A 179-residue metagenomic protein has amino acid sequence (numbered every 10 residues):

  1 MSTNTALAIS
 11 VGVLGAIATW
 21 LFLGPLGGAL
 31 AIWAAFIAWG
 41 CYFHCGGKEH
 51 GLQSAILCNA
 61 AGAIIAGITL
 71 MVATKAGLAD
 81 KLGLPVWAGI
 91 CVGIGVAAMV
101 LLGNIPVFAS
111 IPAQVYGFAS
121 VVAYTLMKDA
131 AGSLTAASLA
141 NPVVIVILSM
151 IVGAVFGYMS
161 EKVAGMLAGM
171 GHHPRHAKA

Functional and structural regions predicted by a protein language model:
M1-G47, P142-V146, G153-A164, A179: Alpha-helical transmembrane segments and their membrane-interface boundaries that form or gate the permeation pathway
V11-G24, N59, A63-K75, V92-N104 (+2 more regions): Transmembrane alpha-helical segments of multi-pass membrane transport proteins and ion-pumping complexes
G12, A16, G27-G47, G93-A97 (+1 more regions): Pore- and pathway-forming membrane helices of multi-pass small-molecule/ion transporters and channels
I32-T74: Alpha-helical membrane segments and adjacent membrane-interface helices in multi-pass membrane proteins
L52-A61, P85-A88, F108-G117: Cytoplasmic-side transmembrane-helix entry/capping segments in multi-pass membrane proteins
K75-L82, D129-A140: Membrane-interface helix termini and inter-helical loops of multi-pass transporters
P85-G89, S138-I151: Loop-to-transmembrane alpha-helix initiation sites
A168-A179: Short, highly charged, low-complexity non-transmembrane loops/tails of multi-pass membrane proteins
